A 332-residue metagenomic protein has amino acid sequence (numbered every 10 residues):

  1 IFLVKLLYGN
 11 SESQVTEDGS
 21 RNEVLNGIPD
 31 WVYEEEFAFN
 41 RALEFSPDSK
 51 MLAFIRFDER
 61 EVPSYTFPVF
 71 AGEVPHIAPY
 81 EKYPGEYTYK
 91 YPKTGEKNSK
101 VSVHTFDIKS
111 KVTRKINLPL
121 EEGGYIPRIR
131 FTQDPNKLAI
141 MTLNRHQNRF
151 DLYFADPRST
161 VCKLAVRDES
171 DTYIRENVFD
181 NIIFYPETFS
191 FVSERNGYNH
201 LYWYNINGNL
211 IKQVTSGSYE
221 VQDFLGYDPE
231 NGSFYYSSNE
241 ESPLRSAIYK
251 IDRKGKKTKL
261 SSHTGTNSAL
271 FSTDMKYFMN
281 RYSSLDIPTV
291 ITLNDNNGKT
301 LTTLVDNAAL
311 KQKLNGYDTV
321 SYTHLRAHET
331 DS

Functional and structural regions predicted by a protein language model:
K5-L6, R41-E44, A53-E59, K93-K97 (+9 more regions): Beta-strand C-termini and the immediately following turn/loop, strongest in propeller blades
L6-Y8, I108-K111, P157-R158, N205-N207 (+2 more regions): Short loop/turn segments that connect beta-strands within beta-propeller blades
E12-S20, R114-N117, K163-R167, K212-T215 (+2 more regions): Beta-propeller fold detector
V15-L43, M51-K115, N297-K311: Predominantly five- to eight-bladed beta-propeller fold
N22-A38, E121-I126, D171-V178, Y219-D223 (+2 more regions): Short glycine-/Asp-/Thr-/Trp-enriched loop segments that recur within the blades of beta-propeller repeat domains
F39, S99, Y125, V178 (+3 more regions): Beta-rich catalytic cores
V62-Y65, S102, Q147-Y153, Y198-Y202 (+2 more regions): Structural motif
T323-T330: Conserved small/polar residues in nucleotide/adenosyl-binding loops
